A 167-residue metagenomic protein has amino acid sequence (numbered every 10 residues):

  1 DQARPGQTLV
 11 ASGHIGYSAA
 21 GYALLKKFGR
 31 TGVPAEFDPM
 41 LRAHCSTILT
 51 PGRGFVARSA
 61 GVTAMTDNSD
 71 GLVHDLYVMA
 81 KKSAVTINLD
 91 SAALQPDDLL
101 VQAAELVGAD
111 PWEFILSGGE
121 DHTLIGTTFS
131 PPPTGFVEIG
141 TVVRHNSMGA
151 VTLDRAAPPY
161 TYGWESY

Functional and structural regions predicted by a protein language model:
D1-F55: Short, acidic (Asp/Glu-rich) active-site segment that either coordinates a divalent metal cofactor
A3-Q7, G32-E36, A60-V62, S83-T86 (+2 more regions): Short coil/turn connectors at secondary-structure junctions
G13-S18, D70-L72, A93-P96, S130-P132 (+1 more regions): Glycine-rich beta-alpha junction loops
A20-G21, L76, M148: Short glycine-/acidic-enriched loop or helix-start segments at secondary-structure transitions that form or flank
L41-G118: Active-site-proximal betaalpha loop/short-helix elements that scaffold phosphoryl/nucleotidyl transfer chemistry
C45, T134-Y167: Acidic, Ser/Thr/Pro-rich beta/coil linker or hinge segments at domain junctions
A93-D98, S117-T123, E138-S147: Small/polar glycine-rich anion-binding or flexible loop at a beta-alpha turn
I125-F129: Short hydrophobic/aromatic beta-strand micro-patches that form the beta-sheet surface supporting nucleotide- or nucleic
